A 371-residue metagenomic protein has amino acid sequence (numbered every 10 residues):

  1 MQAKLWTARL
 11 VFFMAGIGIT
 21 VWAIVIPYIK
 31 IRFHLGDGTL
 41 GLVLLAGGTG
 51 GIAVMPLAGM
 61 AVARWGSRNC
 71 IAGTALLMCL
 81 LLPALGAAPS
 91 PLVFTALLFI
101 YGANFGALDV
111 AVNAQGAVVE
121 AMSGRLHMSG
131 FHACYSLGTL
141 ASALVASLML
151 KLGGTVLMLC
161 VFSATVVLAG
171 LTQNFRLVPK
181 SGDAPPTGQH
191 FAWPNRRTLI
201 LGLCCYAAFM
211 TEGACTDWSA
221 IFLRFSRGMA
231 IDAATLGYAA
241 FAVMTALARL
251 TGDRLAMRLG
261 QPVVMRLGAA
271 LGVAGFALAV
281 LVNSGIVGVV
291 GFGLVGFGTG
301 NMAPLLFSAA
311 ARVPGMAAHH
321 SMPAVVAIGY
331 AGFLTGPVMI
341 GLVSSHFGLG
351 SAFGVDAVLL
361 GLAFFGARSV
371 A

Functional and structural regions predicted by a protein language model:
I24-G38, D217-A233: Short amphipathic helix-loop junctions that connect adjacent transmembrane helices in Major Facilitator Superfamily/SLC
H34, G66, A87-L92, G228 (+2 more regions): Helix-breaking motifs and short loop linkers at transmembrane-helix boundaries and internal kinks in secondary membrane
A53-L92: Conserved MFS/SLC helix-loop-helix module at the cytosolic interface between two early adjacent transmembrane helices
V54-S67, L150, A248-G260, S344: Helix-to-loop junctions at the C-terminal end of transmembrane segments in multipass secondary transporters
N69-P83, V263-L278: Structural signature of the two symmetry-related core transmembrane helices
G106-M122, N301-P314: Intracellular juxtamembrane helix-capping segments at the cytosolic ends of symmetry-related transmembrane helices
G130-V178: Helix-loop-helix hairpin linking two adjacent transmembrane segments in secondary transporters
L157-N174, S351-S369: Symmetry-related core transmembrane helices of the 12-TM Major Facilitator Superfamily/SLC fold
